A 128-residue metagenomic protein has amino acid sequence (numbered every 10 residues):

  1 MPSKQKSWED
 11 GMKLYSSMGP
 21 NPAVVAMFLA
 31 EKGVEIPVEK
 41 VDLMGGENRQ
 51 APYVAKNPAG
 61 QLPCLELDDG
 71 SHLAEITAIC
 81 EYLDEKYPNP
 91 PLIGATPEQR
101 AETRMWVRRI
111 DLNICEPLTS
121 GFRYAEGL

Functional and structural regions predicted by a protein language model:
P2-L128: GST-like domain detector, emphasizing the conserved glutathione-binding G-site in the N-terminal thioredoxin-like
